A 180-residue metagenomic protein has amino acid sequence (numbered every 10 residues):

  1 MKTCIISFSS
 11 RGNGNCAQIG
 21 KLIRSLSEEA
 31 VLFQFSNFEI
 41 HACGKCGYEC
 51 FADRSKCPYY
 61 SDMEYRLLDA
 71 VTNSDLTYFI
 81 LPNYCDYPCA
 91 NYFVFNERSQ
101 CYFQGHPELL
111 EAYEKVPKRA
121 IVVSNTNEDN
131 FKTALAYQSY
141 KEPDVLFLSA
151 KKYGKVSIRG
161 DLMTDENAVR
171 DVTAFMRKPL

Functional and structural regions predicted by a protein language model:
M1-C101, L162-L180: N-terminal beta1-alpha1-beta2 submodule of the flavodoxin-like/Rossmannoid cofactor-binding fold
K2, K21, K45, K56 (+5 more regions): Context-gated lysine
F35-E39, Y113, S149-K151: A short, structured active-site edge motif that brings together acidic residues
E97-Y102, L135-S139: A glycine- and small-aliphatic-rich helix-loop capping segment at beta-alpha/alpha-beta transitions that lines
Q104-H106: Phosphate-binding beta-alpha-beta segment of Rossmann-like dinucleotide-binding domains, i.e., the NAD(P)
E108-S149: Short, glycine-/small-residue-rich phosphate/pyrophosphate-handling segment
Q138-L180: Glycine-rich phosphate/pyrophosphate-binding loop and the adjoining helix
